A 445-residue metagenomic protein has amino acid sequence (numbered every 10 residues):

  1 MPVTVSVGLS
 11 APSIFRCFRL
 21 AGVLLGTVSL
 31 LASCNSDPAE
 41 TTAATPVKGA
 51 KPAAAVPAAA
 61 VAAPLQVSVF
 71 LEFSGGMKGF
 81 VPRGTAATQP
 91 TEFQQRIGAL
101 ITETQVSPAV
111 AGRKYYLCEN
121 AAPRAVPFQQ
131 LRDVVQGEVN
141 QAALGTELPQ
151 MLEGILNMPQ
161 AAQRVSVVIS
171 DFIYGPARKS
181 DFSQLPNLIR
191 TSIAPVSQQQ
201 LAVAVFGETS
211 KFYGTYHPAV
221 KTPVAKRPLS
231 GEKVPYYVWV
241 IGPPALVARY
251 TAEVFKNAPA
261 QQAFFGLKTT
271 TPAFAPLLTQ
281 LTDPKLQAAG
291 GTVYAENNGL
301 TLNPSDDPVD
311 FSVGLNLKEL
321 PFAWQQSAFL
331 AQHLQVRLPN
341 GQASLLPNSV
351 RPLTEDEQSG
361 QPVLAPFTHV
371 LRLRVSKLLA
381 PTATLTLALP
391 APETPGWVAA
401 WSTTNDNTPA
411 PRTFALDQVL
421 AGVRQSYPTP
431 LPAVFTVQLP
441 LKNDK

Functional and structural regions predicted by a protein language model:
V3-A21: Bacterial N-terminal signal peptides that target proteins for export
L30-S33: C-terminal motif of bacterial Sec signal peptides marking the signal peptidase cleavage site
N35-A43: Bacterial lipoprotein signal-peptidase II cleavage site
T42-V69: Post-signal peptide N-terminal segment of mature Sec-exported envelope proteins
P64, G75-A111, D181-V196: …and closely analogous acidic/polar surface helices at protein-protein or active-site interfaces in A-domain-like
G112, A121-V165, Y174-G175, T209: Von Willebrand factor
Q199-L317, P321: Eukaryote-biased recognition of electropositive, low-complexity segments and basic polyanion/acidic-motif-binding
Q280-K445: Extended non-globular C-terminal regions
